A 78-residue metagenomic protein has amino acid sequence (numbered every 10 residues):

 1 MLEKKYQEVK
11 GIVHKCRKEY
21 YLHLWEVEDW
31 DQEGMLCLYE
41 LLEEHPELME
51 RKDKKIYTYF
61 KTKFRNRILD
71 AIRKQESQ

Functional and structural regions predicted by a protein language model:
M1-S77: Alpha-helical promoter-recognition and RNA polymerase-docking modules of transcription initiation factors, dominated by
